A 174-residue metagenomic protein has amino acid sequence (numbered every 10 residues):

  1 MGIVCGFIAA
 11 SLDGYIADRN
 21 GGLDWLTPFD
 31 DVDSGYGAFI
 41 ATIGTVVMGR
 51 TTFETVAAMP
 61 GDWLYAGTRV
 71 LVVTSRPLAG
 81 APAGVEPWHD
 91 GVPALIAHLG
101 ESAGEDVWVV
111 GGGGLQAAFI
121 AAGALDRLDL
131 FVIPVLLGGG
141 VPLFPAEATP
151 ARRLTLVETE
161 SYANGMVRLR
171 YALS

Functional and structural regions predicted by a protein language model:
M1-S174: Enzymes that bind and transform nitrogen-containing heteroaromatic metabolites
